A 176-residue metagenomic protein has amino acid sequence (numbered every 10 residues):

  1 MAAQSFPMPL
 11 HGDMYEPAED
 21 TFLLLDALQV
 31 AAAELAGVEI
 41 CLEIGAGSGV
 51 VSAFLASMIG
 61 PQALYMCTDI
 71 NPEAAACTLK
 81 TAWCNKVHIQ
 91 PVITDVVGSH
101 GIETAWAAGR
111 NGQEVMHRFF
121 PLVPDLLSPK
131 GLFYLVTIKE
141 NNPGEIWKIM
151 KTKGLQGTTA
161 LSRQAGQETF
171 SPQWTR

Functional and structural regions predicted by a protein language model:
M1-R176: Auxiliary N-terminal substrate/complex-recognition segments of SAM-dependent methyltransferases
